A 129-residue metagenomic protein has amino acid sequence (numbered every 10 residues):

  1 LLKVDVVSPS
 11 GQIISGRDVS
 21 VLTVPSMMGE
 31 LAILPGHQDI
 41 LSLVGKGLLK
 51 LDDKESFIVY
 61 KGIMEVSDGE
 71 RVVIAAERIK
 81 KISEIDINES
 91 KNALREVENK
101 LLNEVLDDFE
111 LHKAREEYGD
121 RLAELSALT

Functional and structural regions predicted by a protein language model:
D5, S10-E96: Compact, glycine-rich, soluble single-domain proteins
K80-T129: Acidic/glycine-rich phosphate/pyrophosphate-binding loops and surrounding catalytic core that coordinate Mg2+
